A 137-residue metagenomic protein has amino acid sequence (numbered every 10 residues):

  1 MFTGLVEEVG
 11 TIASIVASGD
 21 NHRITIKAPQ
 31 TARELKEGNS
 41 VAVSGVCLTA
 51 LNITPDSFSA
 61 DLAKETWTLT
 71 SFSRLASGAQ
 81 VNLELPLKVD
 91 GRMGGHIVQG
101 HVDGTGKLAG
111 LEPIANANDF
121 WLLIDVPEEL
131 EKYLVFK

Functional and structural regions predicted by a protein language model:
M1-K137: Conserved loop->alpha-helix
